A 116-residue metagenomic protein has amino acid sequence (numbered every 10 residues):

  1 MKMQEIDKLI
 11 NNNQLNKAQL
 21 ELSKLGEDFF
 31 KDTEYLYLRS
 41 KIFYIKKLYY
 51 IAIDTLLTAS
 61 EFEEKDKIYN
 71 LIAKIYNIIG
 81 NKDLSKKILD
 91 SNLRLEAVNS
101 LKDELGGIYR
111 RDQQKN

Functional and structural regions predicted by a protein language model:
M1-D28, L38, I45: Alpha-helical segment of the N-proximal tetratricopeptide repeat
E34, K67-I68, S100-L101: Start-of-helix register in tetratricopeptide repeats
